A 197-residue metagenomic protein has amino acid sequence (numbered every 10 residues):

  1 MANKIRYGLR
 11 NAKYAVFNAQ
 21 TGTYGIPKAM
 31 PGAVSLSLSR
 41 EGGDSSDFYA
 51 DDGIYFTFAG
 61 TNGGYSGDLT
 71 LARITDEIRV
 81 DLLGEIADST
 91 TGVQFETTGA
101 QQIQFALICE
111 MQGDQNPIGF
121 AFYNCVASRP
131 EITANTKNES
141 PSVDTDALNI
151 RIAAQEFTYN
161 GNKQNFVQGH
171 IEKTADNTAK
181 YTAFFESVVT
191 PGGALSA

Functional and structural regions predicted by a protein language model:
M1, D52-I54, Q101-T133, D144-D146 (+1 more regions): Unusually extended, aromatic-enriched hydrophobic runs near protein termini
A2-R79, V126-S142: Solvent-exposed edge beta-strands and adjacent loop segments that serve as assembly or binding interfaces
A12-A15, A33, L107, A127 (+2 more regions): Generic hydrophobic, helix-prone segments enriched in Leu/Val/Ile
G25-P31, G119-C125, N162, F166-E172: Short amphipathic beta-strand/extended segments with alternating polar/hydrophobic composition
L36, F56, V93, T98 (+2 more regions): Hydrophobic transmembrane signal anchors and adjacent membrane-proximal interface regions, especially in viral
I54-F56, E85-G92, A127, N138-S140 (+2 more regions): Generic alpha-helical propensity signal that fires on short helical segments and nearby coil/disordered stretches
T57-Y123: Structured, beta-strand-rich domain cores that present glycine/charged loop surfaces used to bind extended ligands
P130-A197: Mixed-charge, glycine-accented linear interaction segment located at domain edges/termini
